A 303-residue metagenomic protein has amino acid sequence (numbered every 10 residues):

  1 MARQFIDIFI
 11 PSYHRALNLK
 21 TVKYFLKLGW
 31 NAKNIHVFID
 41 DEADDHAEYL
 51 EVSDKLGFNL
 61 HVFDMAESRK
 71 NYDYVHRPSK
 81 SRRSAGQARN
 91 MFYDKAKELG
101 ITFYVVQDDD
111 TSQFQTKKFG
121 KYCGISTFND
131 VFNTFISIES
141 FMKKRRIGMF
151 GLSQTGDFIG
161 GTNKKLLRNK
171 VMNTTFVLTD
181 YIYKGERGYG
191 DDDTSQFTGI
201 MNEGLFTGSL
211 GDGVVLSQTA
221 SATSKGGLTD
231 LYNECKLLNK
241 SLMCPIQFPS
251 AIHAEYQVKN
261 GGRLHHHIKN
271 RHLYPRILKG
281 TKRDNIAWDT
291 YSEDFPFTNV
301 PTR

Functional and structural regions predicted by a protein language model:
F5-F9, N34-H36, S195: Cell-envelope/extracellular polymer assembly enzymes that use nucleotide-activated donors
I6, H14-T21, G188, T194-R303: C-terminal catalytic/acceptor-binding lobe
I10-G29, D44-E51: Short, well-formed alpha-helical segments that are part of the catalytic scaffolds of diverse glycosyltransferases
I10-S12, F38-D41, G211: Short beta-strand/turn micro-motifs composed of small residues that flank or help shape donor/cofactor-binding pockets
N18-K23, Q87, G124-S140, E234-K240: Well-ordered, non-membrane alpha-helical segments in soluble/globular domains
D41-F103, S112-C123: Active-site-proximal specificity loops/subdomain of glycosyltransferases
S112-T194, T198, N202: Conserved catalytic core of nucleotide-sugar-dependent glycosyltransferases
